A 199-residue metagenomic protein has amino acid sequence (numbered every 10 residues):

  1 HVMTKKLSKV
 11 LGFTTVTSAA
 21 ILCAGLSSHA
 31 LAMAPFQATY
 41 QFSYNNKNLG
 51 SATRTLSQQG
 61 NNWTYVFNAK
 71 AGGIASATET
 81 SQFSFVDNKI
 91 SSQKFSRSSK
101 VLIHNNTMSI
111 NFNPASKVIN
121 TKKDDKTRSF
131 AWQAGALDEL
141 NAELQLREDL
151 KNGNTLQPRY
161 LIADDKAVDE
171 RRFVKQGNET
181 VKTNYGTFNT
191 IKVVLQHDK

Functional and structural regions predicted by a protein language model:
T4-S18: Bacterial N-terminal signal peptides that target proteins for export
A20-A30: C-terminal segment of classical bacterial N-terminal signal peptides
S28-K89, K94-N113, T155, R159-V168 (+1 more regions): N-terminal cleavable signal peptides for secretion/export
T39-Q41, V66, N120, T180 (+1 more regions): Residue-level detector of beta-strand face positions
N62-G72, S84, T183, F188-K199: Gly/Pro-enriched, hydrophobic low-complexity segments that function as extracytoplasmic propeptides/linkers
A69, K94-S99, T121-D124, L195-D198: Beta-turn initiation residues at beta-strand->coil junctions
N105-N189: Solvent-exposed helix/loop surface patches that form functional interfaces
